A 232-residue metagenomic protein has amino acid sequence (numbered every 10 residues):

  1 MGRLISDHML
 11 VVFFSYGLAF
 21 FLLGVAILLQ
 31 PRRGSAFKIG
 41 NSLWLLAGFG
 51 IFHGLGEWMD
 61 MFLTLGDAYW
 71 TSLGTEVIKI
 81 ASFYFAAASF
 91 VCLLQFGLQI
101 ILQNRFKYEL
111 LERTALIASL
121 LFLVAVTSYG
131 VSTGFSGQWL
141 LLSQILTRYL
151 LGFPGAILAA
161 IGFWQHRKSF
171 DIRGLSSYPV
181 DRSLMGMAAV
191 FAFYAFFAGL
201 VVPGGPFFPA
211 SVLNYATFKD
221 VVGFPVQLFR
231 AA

Functional and structural regions predicted by a protein language model:
M1-G24, A36-I161, V222-A231: Individual alpha-helical transmembrane segments in multi-pass integral membrane proteins
A26-L29: Alpha-helical phosphate/pyrophosphate-handling elements in metalloenzyme active cores
G48-H53, A118-F122, R182-L200: Hydrophobic alpha-helical membrane-insertion segments
D60, D181, F191-A232: Interfacial "cap-and-anchor" motif at the non-cytosolic start of specific transmembrane alpha-helices
I100-Q103, S169, A192, F196-G199: N-terminal leader/presequence segments that precede the conserved core
G162-H166: Residues that cap or delimit alpha-helices
R167-V190: Membrane-helix boundary/juxtamembrane motif in polytopic membrane proteins
